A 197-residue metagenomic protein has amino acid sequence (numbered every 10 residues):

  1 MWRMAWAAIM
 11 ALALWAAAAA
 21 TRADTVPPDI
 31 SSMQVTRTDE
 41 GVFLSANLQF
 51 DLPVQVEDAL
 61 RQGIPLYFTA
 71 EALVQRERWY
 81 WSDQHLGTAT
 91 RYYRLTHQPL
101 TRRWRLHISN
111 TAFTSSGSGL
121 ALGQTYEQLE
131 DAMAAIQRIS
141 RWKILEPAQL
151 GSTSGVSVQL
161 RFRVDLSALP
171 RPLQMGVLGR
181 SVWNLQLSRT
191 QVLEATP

Functional and structural regions predicted by a protein language model:
A5-A17: Bacterial N-terminal signal peptides
A20, Y92-P197: Mature, soluble, non-transmembrane domains
A20-S31: Cleaved targeting-peptide boundary
S31-R37, P147: Short amphipathic beta-strand and strand-loop transition segments with alternating hydrophobic
T38-F50, I64-P65, G155-S157: Contiguous beta-strand segments within globular domains
N47-L52, E71-Q75, F162-L166: Generic short beta-strand segments
Q49-R61, E77-W81: Short amphipathic, basic-aromatic surface patches that mediate peripheral association with negatively charged
E71-H107: Mid-chain, structured segments of secreted extracytoplasmic proteins
